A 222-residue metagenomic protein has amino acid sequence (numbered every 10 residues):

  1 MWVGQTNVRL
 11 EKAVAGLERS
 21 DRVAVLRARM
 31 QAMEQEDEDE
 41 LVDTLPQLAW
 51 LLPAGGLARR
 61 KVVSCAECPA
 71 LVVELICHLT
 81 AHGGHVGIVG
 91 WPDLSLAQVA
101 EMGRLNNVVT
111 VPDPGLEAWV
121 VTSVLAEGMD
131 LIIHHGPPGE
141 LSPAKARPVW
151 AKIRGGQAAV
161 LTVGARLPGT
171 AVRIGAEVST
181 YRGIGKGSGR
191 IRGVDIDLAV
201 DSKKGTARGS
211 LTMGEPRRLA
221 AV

Functional and structural regions predicted by a protein language model:
M1-S64, C68-P69, V73-A81, H85-I88: Detector for small/aliphatic-rich hydrophobic stretches
G56-R59, L79-G83, G103, V124-G128 (+1 more regions): Flexible, charged surface loops at secondary-structure boundaries
G87-S142, A151: Long, charge-dense
V89, L161-V163: Generic beta-sheet signal
A97-E101, A165-T180: Glycine-rich, charge-decorated loop segments at or immediately adjacent to ligand/cofactor-binding or catalytic sites
L105, M129, G156-A158, V172 (+1 more regions): Short glycine-/polar-rich loops that comprise or flank the Walker A/P-loop and associated switch/sensor motifs
L141-L161: A short, gly/pro- and small-residue-rich
G175-V222: C-terminal functional extensions of proteins
